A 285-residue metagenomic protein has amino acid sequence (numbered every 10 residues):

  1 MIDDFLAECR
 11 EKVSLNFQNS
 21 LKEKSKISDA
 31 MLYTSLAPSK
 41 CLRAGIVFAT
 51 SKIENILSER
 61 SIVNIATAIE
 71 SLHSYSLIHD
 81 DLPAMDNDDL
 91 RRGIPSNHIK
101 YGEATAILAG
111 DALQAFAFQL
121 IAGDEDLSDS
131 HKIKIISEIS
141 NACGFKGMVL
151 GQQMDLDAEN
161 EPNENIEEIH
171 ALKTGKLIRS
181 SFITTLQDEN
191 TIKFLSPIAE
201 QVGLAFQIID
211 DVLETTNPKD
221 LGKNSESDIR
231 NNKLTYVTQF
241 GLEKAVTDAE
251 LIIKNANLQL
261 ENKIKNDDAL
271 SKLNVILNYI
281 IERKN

Functional and structural regions predicted by a protein language model:
M1-F17, N285: N-terminal amphipathic/basic leader segments beginning at the initiator methionine
Q18-Q259, A269-I281: Mg2+-dependent prenyl diphosphate-binding active-site environment of isoprenoid biosynthetic enzymes
K265, E282-N285: Generic C-terminal helix-cap and adjacent flexible tail
